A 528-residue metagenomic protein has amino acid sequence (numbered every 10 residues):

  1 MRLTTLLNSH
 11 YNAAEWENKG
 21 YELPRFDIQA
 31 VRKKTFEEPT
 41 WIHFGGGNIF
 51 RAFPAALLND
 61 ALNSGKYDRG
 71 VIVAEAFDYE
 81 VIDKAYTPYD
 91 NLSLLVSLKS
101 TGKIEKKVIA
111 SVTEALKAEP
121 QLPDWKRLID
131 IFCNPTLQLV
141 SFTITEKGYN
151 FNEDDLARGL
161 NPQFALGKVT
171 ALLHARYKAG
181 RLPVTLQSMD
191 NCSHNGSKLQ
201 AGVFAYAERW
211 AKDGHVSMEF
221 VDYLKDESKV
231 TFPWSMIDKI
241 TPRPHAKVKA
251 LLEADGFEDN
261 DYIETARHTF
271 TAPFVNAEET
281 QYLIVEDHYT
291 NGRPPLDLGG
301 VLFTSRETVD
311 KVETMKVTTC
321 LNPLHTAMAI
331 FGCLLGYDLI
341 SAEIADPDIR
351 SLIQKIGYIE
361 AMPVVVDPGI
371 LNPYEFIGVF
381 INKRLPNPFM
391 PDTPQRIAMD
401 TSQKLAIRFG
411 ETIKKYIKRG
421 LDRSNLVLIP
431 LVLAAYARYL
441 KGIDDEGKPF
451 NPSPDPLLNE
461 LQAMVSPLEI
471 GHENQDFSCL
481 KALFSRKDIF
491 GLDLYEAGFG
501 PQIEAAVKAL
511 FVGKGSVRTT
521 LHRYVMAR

Functional and structural regions predicted by a protein language model:
M1-R528: Substrate/ligand-engaging "lid" and interaction regions
